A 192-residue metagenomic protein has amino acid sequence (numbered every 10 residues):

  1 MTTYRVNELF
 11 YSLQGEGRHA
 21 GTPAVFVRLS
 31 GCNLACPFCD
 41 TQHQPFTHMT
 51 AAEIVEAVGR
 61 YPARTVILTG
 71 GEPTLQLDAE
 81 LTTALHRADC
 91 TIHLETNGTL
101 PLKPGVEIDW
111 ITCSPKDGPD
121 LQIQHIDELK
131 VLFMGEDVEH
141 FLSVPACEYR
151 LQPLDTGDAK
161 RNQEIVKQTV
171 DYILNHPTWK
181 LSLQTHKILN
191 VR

Functional and structural regions predicted by a protein language model:
M1-S30, A35-F38, K180, L189-V191: Flexible, acidic/Gly-rich N-terminal and inter-domain linker regions that tether and position cofactor-handling modules
Y4-E8, P23-F26, A35-I108: Conserved Radical SAM active-site core
N7, S12-H19, V55, L81 (+2 more regions): Short, well-ordered helical secondary-structure segments
E16-R18, V58, D120-L121, F141: Short secondary-structure boundary/capping segments
S30-C32, A57, S143-P145: Short amphipathic alpha-helical segments, especially helix-boundary/capping motifs
T74-R192: Conserved AdoMet/S-adenosylmethionine-binding subsite of the radical SAM
